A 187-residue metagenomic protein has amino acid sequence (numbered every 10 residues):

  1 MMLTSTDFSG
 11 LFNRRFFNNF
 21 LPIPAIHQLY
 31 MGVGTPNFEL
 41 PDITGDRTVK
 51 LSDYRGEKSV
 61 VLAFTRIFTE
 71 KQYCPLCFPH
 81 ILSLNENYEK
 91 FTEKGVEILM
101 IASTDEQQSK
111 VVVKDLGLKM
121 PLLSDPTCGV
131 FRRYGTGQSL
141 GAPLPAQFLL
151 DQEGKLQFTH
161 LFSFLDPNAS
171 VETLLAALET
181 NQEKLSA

Functional and structural regions predicted by a protein language model:
M2-A187: Chalcogenol-based redox active-site neighborhoods
